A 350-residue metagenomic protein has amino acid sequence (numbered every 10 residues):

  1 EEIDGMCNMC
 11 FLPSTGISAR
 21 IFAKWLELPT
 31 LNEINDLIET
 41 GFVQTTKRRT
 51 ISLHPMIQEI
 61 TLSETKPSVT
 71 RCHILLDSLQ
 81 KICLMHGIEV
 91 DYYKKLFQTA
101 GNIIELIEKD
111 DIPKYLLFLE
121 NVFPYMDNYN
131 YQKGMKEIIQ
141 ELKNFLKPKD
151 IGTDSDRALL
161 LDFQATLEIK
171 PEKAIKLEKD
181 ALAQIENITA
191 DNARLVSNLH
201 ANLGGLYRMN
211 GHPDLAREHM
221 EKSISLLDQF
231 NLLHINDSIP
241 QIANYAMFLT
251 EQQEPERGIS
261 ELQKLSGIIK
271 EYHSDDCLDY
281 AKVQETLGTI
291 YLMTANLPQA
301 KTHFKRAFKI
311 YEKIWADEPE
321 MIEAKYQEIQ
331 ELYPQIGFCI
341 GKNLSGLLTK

Functional and structural regions predicted by a protein language model:
E1, R71-F145, K149-G152, D156: Extended alpha-helical scaffolding segments used for macromolecular assembly and cargo binding
E1-T65, C72-D77: C-terminal boundary/linker of central alpha/beta nucleotide-binding cores
I104-E105, Q140-K147, D180-N187, I224-Q229 (+2 more regions): Amphipathic alpha-helical segments of tetratricopeptide repeats
K109-D110, P148-G152, N187-D191, Q229-L233 (+2 more regions): Short coil/turn linkers that connect adjacent helices within long alpha-helical scaffolds, especially alpha-solenoid
E120-D127, S155-K170, R194-M209, M220 (+3 more regions): Conserved alpha-helical positions within TPR/SEL1-like repeat arrays
